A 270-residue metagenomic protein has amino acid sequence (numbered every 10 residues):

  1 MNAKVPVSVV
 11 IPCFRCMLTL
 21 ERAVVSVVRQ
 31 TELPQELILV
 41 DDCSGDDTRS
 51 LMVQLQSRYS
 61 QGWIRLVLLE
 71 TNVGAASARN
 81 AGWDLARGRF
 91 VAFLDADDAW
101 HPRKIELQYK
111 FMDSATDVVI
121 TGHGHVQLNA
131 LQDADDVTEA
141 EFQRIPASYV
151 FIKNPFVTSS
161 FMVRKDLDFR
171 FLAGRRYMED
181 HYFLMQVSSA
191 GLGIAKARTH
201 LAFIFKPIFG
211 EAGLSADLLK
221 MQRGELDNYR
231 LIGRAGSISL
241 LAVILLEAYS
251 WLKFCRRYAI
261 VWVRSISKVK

Functional and structural regions predicted by a protein language model:
V9, D84, A140-K220: Conserved nucleotide-sugar donor-binding catalytic segment
T19-E21, D46-L55, A99, R103: Acidic helix N-cap motif at the loop->helix transition within catalytic regions of sugar-transfer enzymes
V25-P34: Short, acidic, metal-binding catalytic loop of nucleotide-sugar glycosyltransferases
S26, D41-L51, T71, D95: A conserved acidic beta->alpha catalytic loop
L69-A86: Glycine-rich, basic loop-to-helix element that forms the pyrophosphate-binding segment of sugar-nucleotide handling
V91: Short aromatic/hydrophobic "clamp" motif used to bind/position activated sugar donors
R103-D135: Conserved donor NDP-sugar-binding/catalytic core segment of glycosyltransferases
H200-L201, G210-K270: Non-catalytic, C-terminal membrane-associated alpha-helical segments of glycosyltransferases
